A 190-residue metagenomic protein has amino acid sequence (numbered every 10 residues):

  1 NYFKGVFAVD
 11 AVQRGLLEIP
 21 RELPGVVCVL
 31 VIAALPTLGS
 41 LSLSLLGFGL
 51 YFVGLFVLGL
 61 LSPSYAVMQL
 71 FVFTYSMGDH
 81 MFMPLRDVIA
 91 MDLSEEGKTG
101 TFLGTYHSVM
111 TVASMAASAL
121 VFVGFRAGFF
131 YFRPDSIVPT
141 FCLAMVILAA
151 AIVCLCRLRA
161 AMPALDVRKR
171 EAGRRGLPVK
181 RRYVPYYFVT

Functional and structural regions predicted by a protein language model:
G5-V6, V29-T37, M115-T140: Transmembrane alpha-helix termini and helix-breaking/packing motifs in multi-pass membrane transporters
A11-V12, E96-Y106: Loop-to-transmembrane helix entry/capping segments in MFS-fold secondary transporters and related SLC/MFSD carriers
A34-G49: Cytoplasmic membrane-interface "Motif A"-like loop-to-helix N-cap segments of 12-TM Major Facilitator Superfamily
G49-P63: C-terminal ends and interior cores of transmembrane alpha-helices in multi-pass membrane transporters/permeases
G54-F56, A66-F82: Hydrophobic core of transmembrane alpha-helices in multi-pass small-molecule transporters, especially MFS/SLC-type
M81-S94: Intracellular juxtamembrane helix-capping segments at the cytosolic ends of symmetry-related transmembrane helices
V121, F125, M145-V167: C-terminal membrane-cytosol helix-exit motif in multi-pass small-molecule transporters
L158-V189: Juxtamembrane intracellular "pre-TM" segments in multi-pass secondary transporters
